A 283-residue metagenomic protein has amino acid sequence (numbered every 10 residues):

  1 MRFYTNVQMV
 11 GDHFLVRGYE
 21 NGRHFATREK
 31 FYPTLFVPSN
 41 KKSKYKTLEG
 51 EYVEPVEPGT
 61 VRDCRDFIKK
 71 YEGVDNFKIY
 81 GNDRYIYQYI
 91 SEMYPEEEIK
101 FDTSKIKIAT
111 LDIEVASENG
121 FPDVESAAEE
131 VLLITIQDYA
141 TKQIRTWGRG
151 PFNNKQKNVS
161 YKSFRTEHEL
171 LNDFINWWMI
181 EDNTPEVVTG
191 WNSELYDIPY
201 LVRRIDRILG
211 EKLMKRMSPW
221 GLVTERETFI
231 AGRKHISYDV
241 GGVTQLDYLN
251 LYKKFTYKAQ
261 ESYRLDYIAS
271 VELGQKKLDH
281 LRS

Functional and structural regions predicted by a protein language model:
M1-S283: The two-metal-ion catalytic cores of nucleic-acid processing enzymes
